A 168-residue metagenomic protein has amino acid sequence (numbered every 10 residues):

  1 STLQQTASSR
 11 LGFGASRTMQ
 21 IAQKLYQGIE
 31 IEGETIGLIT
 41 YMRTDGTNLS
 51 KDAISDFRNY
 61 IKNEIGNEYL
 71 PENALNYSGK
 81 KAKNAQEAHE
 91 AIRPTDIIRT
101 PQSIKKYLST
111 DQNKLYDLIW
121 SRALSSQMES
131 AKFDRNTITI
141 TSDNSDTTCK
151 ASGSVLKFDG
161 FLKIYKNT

Functional and structural regions predicted by a protein language model:
S1-T168: Core catalytic DNA strand-manipulation module of type IA topoisomerases
